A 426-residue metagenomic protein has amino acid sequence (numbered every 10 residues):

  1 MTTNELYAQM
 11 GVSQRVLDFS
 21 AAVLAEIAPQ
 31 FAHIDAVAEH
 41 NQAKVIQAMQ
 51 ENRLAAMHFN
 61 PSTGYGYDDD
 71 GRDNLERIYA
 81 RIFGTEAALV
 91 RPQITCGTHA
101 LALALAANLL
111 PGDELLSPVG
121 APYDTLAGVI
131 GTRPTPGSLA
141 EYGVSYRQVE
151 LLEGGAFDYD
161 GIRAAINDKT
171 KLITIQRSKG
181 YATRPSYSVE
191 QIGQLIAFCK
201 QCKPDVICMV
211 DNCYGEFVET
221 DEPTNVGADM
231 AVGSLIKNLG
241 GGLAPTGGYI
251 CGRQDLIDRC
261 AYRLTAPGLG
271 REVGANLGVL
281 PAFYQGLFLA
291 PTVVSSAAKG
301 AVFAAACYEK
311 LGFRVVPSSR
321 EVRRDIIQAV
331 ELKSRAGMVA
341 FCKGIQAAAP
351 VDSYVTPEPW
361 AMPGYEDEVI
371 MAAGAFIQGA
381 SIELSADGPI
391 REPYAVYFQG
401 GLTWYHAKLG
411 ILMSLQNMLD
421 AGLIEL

Functional and structural regions predicted by a protein language model:
T2-A28, V45-E51, H58, G66-D69 (+6 more regions): Conserved PLP-enzyme active-site core in the AAT-like
A28-N74, E86-L89: A glycine-/small-polar-enriched, mobile loop at the entrance of the PLP active site in fold-type I
N74-I78, F303: Residue-level detector of alpha-helical secondary structure
E86-V90, D113-L116, K171-L172, D205-C208 (+6 more regions): Structural motif
P92, C251, L332: Conserved residues at beta->alpha junctions
Q93-T95, G274-L277, R323-R324, P359-M362: Short linear loop/turn motifs
E309-L426: Conserved C-terminal alpha-helix-loop-beta "cap" of PLP-dependent enzymes that closes/shapes the active-site mouth
